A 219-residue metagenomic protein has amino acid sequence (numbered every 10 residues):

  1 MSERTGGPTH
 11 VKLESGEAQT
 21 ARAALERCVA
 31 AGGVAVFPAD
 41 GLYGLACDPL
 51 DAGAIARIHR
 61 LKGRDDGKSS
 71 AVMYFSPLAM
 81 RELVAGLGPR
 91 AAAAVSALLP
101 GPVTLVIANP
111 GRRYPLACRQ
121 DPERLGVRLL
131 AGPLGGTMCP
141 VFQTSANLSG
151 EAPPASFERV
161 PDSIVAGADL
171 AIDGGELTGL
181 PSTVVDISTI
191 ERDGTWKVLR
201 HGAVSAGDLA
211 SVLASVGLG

Functional and structural regions predicted by a protein language model:
S2-G219: Active-site-adjacent structural elements in enzyme catalytic cores
